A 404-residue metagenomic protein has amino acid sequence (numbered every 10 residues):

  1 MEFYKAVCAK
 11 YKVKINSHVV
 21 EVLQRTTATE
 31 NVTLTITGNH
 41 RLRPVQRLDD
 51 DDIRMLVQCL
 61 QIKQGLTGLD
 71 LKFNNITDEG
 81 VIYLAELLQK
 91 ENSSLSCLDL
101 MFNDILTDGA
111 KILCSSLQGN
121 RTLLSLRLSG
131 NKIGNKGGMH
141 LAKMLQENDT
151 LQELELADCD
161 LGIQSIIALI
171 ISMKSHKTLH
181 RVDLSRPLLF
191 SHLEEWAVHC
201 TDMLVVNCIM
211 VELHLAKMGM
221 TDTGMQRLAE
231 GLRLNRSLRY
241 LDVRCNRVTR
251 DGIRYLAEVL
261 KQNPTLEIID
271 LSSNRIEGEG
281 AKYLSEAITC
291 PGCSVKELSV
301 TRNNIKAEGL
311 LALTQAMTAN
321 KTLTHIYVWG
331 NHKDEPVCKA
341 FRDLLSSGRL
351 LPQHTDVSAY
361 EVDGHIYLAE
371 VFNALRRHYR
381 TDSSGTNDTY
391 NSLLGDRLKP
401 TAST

Functional and structural regions predicted by a protein language model:
M1-T404: Leucine-rich tandem repeat or coiled-coil scaffolds
